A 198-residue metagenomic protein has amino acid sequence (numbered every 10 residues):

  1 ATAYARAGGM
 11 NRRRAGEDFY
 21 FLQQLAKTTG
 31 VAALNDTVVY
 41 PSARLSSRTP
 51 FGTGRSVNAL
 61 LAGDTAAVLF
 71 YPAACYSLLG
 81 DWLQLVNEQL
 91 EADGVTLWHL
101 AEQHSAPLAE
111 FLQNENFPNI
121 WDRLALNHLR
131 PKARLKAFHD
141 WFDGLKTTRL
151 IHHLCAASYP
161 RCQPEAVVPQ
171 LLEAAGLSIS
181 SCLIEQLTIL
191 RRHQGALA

Functional and structural regions predicted by a protein language model:
A1-A7: Conserved nucleotide-sugar donor-binding and metal-coordinating catalytic region shared by glycosyltransferases
T2, T28-T29, T37, T49 (+5 more regions): Residue-identity detector for threonine
A7-G8, R14, A43: Activation segment
R13, L25-Y40: Catalytic donor-sugar/metal-binding loop of nucleotide-sugar-dependent glycosyltransferases
R13-Y20: Acidic donor-binding loop at a coil-to-helix junction in glycosyltransferase catalytic cores that engages
L34-L61: Active-site donor/metal-binding and catalytic loop motifs of nucleotide-sugar-dependent glycosylation enzymes
N58-A198: Terminal low-complexity segments of carbohydrate-biosynthetic enzymes
